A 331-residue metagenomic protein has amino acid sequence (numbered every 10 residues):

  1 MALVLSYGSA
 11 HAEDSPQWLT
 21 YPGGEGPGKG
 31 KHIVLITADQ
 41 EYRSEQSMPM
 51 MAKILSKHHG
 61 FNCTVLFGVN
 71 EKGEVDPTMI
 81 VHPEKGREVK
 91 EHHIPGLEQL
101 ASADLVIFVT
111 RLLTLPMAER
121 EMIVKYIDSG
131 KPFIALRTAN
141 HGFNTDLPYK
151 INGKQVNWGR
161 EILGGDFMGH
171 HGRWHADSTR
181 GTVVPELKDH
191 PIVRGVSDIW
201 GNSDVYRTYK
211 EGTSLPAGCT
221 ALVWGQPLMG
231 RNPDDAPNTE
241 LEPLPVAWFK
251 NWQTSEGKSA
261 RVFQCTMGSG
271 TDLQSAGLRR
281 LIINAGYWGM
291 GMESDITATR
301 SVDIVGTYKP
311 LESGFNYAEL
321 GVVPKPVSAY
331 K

Functional and structural regions predicted by a protein language model:
M1-Y7: Bacterial N-terminal signal peptides
G8-A12: Sec/Tat signal peptide C-region and signal peptidase I cleavage site
E13-G28, Q46-S47, K57-H58, G73 (+2 more regions): Extracellular ligand-binding/catalytic regions of CAZymes and related secreted enzymes and adhesion modules
S15-W18, S56, N62, E91 (+2 more regions): Catalytic beta-strand/loop cores that center a nucleophilic Ser/Cys/Thr and support acyl-enzyme chemistry
P16-Y21, E25, V34-I36, Q40-G142: Helical hinge/lid and interdomain linker segments adjacent to catalytic or ligand-binding clefts that mediate domain
K31: Nucleotide donor/acceptor-binding cores
Q99, F108, L112-G195: A glycine-rich, often tryptophan-bearing local segment used as a flexible ligand/cofactor-contacting loop or short
G159-F167, P185, I199-V205, E211-A217 (+1 more regions): Oxidoreductase and adenylate-handling cofactor-binding alpha/beta cores
